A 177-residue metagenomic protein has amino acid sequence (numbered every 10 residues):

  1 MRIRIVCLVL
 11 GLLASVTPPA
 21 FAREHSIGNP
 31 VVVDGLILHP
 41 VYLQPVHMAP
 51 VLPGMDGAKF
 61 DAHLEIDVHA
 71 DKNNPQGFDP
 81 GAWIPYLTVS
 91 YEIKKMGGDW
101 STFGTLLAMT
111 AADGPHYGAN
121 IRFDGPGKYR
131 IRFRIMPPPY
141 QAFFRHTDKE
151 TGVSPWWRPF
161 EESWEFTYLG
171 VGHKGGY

Functional and structural regions predicted by a protein language model:
C7-V16: Bacterial N-terminal signal peptides
T17-A22: Sec/Tat signal peptide C-region and signal peptidase I cleavage site
A58-D61, F78-V89: Short coil-to-beta strand junction motifs in C2/discoidin
L64-A82: Short amphipathic, basic-aromatic surface patches that mediate peripheral association with negatively charged
T102-A111: Solvent-exposed serine/threonine-rich low-complexity stretches and specific carbohydrate-binding patches
A111-G118: Aromatic sugar-binding surface patches on proteins that engage polysaccharides or sugar-phosphate polymers
P115, G125-Y129: Short tyrosine-centred short linear motifs in exposed loops/low-complexity segments
M136-H146: Short acidic/polar inter-strand loop motif in beta-rich domains
